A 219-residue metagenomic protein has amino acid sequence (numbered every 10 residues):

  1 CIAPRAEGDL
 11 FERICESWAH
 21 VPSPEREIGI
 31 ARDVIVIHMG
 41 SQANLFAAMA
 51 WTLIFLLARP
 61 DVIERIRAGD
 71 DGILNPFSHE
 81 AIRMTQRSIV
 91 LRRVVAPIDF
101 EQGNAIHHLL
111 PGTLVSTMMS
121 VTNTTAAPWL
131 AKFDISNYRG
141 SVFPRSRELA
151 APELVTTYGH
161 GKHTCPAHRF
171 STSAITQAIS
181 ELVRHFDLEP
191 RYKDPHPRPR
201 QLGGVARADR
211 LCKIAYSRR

Functional and structural regions predicted by a protein language model:
C1-H20, S171-A174, R219: Cytochrome P450 heme-thiolate monooxygenase catalytic domain
I14-A68, I175: Central I-helix of cytochrome P450 enzymes
H20-E27, P144-T156: Active-site-adjacent bridging/hinge elements
A68-H107, P111, S116-T117: Conserved cytochrome P450 K-helix E-x-x-R motif and the immediately C-terminal K′/meander segment
D70-D71, I98, W129-G140, P195-H196: Active/binding-pocket-proximal capping segment
A81, G112, G161, A167 (+1 more regions): Hydrophobic, well-ordered secondary-structure elements that form the walls of internal hydrophobic environments
T117-S146: Conserved cytochrome P450 K-helix/beta-meander segment immediately N-terminal to the heme-binding cysteine loop
F170-G204: Cytochrome P450 heme-binding "Cys pocket" and the immediately downstream C-terminal segment
